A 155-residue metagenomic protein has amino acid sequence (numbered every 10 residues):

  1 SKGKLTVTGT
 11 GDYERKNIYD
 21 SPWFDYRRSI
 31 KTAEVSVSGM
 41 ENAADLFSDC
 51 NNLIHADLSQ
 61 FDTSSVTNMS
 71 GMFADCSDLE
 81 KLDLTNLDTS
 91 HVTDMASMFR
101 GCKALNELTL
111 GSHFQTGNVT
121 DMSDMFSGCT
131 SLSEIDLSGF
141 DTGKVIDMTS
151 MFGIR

Functional and structural regions predicted by a protein language model:
S1-R155: Negatively charged
